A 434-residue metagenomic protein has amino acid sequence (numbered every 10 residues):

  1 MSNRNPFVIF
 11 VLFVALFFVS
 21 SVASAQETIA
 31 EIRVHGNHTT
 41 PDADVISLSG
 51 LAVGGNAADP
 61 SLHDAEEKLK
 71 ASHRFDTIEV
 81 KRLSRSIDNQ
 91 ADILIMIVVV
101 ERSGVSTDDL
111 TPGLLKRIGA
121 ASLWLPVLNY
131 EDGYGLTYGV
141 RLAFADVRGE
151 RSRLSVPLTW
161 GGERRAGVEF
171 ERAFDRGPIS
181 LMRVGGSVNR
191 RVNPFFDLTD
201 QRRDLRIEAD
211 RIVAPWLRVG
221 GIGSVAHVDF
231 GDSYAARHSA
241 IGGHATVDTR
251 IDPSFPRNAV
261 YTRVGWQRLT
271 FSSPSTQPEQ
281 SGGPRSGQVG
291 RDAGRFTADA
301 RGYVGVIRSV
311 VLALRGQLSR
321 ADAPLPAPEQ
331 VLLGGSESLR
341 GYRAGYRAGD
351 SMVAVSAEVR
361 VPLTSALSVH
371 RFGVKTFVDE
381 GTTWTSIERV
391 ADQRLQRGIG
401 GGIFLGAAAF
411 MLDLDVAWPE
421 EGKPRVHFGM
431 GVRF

Functional and structural regions predicted by a protein language model:
M1-F10: Bacterial N-terminal signal peptides that target proteins for export
I9-S20: Bacterial N-terminal signal peptides
A23-A25: Boundary at the C-terminal end of the N-terminal hydrophobic targeting segment
T28-R183, I207, R218-G220, A235-P256 (+8 more regions): Outer-membrane beta-barrel initiation region
D108, R165-G167, I179, R191-F196 (+6 more regions): Outer-membrane beta-barrel proteins
W124-P126, H238-E380, W384-S386, F428 (+1 more regions): C-terminal outer-membrane beta-barrel translocator/porin domains of Gram-negative envelope proteins and their
V127-E131, L154-T159, P194-L198, E208 (+6 more regions): Outer-membrane beta-barrel domain signature
Y130-G135, F144-D146, L158-R164, F174 (+13 more regions): Transmembrane beta-strands of outer-membrane beta-barrel pores
